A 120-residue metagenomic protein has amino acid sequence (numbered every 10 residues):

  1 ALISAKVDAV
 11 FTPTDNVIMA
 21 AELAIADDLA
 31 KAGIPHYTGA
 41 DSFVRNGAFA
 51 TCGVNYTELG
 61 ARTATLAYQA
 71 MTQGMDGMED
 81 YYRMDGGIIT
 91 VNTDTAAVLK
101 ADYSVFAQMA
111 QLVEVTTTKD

Functional and structural regions predicted by a protein language model:
A1-S4: Structural motif
K6-I18, Y37-G39: Periplasmic-binding protein-like
T12-T14, F49-Y56: Second-shell loop/turn segments in exported
A21, I25-F49: Venus flytrap/periplasmic-binding-protein-like
A21-I25, L59, T63, T95 (+1 more regions): Stable alpha-helical elements in mature extracytoplasmic
F43-G53, M84-G87: Surface-exposed aromatic
V54-G74: Hydrophobic alpha-helical segments within soluble ligand-binding/sensing domains
Q69-D120: Hinge/cleft segment of the Venus flytrap/periplasmic-binding protein
